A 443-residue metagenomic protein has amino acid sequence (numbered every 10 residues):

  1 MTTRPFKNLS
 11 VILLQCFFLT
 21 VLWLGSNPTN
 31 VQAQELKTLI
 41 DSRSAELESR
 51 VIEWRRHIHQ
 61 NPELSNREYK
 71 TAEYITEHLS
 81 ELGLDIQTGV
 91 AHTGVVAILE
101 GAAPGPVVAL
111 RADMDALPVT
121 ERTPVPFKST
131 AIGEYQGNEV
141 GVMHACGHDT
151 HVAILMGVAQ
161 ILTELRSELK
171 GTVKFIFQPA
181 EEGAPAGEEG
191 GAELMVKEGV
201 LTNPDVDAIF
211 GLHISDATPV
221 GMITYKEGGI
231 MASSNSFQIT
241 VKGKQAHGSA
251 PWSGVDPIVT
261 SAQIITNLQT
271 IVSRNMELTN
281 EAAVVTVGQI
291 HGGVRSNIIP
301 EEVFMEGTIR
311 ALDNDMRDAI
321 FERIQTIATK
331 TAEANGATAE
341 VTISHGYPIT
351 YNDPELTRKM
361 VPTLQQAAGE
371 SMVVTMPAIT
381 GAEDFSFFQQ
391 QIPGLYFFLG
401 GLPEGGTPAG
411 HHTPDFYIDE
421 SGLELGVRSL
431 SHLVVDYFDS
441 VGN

Functional and structural regions predicted by a protein language model:
M1-N8: N-terminal secretory signal peptides that target proteins for export/translocation
I12-N27: Bacterial N-terminal signal peptides
Q34, E81, V259-N443: Metal-dependent amide/peptide-bond hydrolase catalytic core, centered on the "pita-bread" metallohydrolase fold
Q34-M143, A153-G157, I161-K170: Acidic/His- and Gly-rich active-site-bordering loop/insert found across diverse amide/peptide-bond hydrolases
A45-S49, P62-E73, A145, D149 (+6 more regions): Soluble non-cytosolic domains of exported or imported proteins
I58, A97, L110, H148 (+8 more regions): Divalent metal-coordination and catalytic microenvironments
A131-M143, D149-T150, I161-Q289, V294-I298: Histidine/acidic-residue-rich, glycine-tolerant segments that coordinate divalent metal ions
